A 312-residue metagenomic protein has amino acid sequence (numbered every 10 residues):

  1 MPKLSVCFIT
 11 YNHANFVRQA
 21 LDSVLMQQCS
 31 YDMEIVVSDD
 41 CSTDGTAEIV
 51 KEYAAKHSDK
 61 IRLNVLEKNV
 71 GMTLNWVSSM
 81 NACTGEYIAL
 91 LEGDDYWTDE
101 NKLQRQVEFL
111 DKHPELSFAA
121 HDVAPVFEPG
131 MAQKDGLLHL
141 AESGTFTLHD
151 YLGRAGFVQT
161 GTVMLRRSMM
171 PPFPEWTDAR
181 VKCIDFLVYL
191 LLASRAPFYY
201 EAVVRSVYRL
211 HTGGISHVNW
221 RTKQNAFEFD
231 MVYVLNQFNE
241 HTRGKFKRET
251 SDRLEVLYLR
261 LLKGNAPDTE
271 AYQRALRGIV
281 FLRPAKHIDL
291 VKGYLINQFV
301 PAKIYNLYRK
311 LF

Functional and structural regions predicted by a protein language model:
P2-S5, E34, L187: Cell-envelope/extracellular polymer assembly enzymes that use nucleotide-activated donors
H13-M26, D99: Short, well-formed alpha-helical segments that are part of the catalytic scaffolds of diverse glycosyltransferases
D39-E48, K68, E92: A conserved acidic beta->alpha catalytic loop
L66-C83, R105: Glycine-rich, basic loop-to-helix element that forms the pyrophosphate-binding segment of sugar-nucleotide handling
N81, H121, H139-A226, M231: Conserved nucleotide-sugar donor-binding catalytic segment
I88: Short aromatic/hydrophobic "clamp" motif used to bind/position activated sugar donors
N101-Q133: Conserved donor NDP-sugar-binding/catalytic core segment of glycosyltransferases
L261-F312: Membrane-interface aromatic/basic loop that binds lipid-linked glycans or pyrophosphate carriers, typified by
